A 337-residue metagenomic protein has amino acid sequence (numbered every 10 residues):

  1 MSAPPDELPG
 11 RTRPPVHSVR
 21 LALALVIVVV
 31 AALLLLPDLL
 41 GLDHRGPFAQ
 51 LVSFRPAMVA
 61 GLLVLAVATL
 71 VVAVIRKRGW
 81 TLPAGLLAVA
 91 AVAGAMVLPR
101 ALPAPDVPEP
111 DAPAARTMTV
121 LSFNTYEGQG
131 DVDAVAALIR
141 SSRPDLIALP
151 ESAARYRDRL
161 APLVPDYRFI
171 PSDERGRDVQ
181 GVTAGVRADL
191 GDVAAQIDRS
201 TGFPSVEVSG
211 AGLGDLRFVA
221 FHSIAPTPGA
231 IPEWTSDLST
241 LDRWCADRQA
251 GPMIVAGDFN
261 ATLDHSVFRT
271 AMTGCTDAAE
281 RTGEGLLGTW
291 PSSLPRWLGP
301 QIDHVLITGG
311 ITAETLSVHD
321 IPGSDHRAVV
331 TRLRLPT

Functional and structural regions predicted by a protein language model:
M1-V16, T337: Actinobacteria-biased recognition of intrinsically disordered, low-complexity terminal regions
T12, V16, T69-P83: Cytoplasmic membrane-interface segments at the C-terminal ends of transmembrane helices
V19-L25, R78-A91: Signature aromatic-anchored transmembrane alpha helix within multi-pass, membrane-resident enzymes that catalyze glycan
L21-V72: Membrane-embedded alpha-helical segments of integral membrane proteins
L51, N124, D258: Divalent metal-coordination and catalytic microenvironments
V71, A84-D133, A137: N-terminal signal-anchor transmembrane helix
V120, G128-R140, A148-T337: Soluble catalytic domains of enzymes that build or remodel membrane lipids, polysaccharides, and related
P144: Internal catalytic or translocation cores that form aromatic/hydrophobic pockets or channels for amphipathic metabolites
